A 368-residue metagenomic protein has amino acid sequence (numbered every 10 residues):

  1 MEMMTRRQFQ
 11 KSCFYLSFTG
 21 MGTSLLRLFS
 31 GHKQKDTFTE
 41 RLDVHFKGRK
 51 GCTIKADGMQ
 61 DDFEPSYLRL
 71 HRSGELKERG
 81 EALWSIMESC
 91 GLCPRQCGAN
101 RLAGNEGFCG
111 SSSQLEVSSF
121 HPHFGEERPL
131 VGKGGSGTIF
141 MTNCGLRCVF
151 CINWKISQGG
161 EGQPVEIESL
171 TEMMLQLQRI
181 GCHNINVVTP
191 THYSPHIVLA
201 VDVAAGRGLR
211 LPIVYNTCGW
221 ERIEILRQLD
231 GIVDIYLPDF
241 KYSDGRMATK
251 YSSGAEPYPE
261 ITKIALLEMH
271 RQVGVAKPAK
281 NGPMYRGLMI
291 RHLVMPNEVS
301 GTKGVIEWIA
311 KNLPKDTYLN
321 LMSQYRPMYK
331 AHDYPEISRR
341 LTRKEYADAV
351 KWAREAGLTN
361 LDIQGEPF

Functional and structural regions predicted by a protein language model:
E2-R6, Q10-L26, F38-A103, G274-F368: Auxiliary Fe-S-binding modules of radical SAM enzymes
M87-C90, P94, E106, T138-M141 (+1 more regions): Residues immediately within or flanking Cys/His clusters that coordinate Zn2+ in small zinc-binding modules
L92-F108, V149-I156: Iron-sulfur cluster-binding cysteine motifs and their immediate structural context in ferredoxin-like electron-transfer
C109-G231, I235, D244-R246: Conserved Radical SAM active-site core
I156-S169, T189-L199, A205, E221 (+3 more regions): Conserved non-cysteine loop/helix-boundary elements of the Radical SAM core domain that shape
I185, I213-Y215, Y236-P238, L288-I290 (+1 more regions): Hydrophobic faces of well-ordered beta-strands that scaffold small-molecule active sites in alpha/beta enzyme cores
T191-Y193, G219-E221, Y242-D244, V294 (+2 more regions): Active-site-proximal loop/turn and secondary-structure-junction residues that shape catalytic pockets, frequently
D230-D244, Y318-Y325: Non-cysteine beta-strand/loop elements that form the S-adenosyl-L-methionine
